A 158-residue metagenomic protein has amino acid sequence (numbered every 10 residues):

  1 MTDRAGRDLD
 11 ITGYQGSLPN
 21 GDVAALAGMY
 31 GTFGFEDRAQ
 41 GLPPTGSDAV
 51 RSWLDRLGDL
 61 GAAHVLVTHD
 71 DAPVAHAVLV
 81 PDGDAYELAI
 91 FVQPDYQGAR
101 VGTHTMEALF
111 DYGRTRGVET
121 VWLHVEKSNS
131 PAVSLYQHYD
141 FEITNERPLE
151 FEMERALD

Functional and structural regions predicted by a protein language model:
M1-D8: Short acidic N-proximal helix/loop "leader" segments that mark the beginning of a domain or an inter-domain linker
D8-G28: A short beta-loop-alpha structural element at the N-terminal edge of CoA-dependent acyl/N-acetyltransferase catalytic
G21, G28-A89, Q93-D95: Acetyl-CoA-dependent GNAT
E87-I90, V121-V125: Conserved hydrophobic beta-strand within the GNAT/NAT acetyltransferase core sheet that lines the active-site cleft
Q93-D95, A99, K127-S128: Active-site acidic-Proline motif in GNAT/NAT acetyltransferases
Y96, R100-A108: Conserved acetyl-CoA pyrophosphate-binding loop and the N-cap/start of the following alpha-helix in GNAT-like
L109-G113, V121, A132: Short hydrophobic clusters on alpha-helical segments that form packing/core surfaces in small helical domains
E119, E126-S130, Y139, E146-D158: C-terminal "cap" of GNAT-fold acetyltransferases
